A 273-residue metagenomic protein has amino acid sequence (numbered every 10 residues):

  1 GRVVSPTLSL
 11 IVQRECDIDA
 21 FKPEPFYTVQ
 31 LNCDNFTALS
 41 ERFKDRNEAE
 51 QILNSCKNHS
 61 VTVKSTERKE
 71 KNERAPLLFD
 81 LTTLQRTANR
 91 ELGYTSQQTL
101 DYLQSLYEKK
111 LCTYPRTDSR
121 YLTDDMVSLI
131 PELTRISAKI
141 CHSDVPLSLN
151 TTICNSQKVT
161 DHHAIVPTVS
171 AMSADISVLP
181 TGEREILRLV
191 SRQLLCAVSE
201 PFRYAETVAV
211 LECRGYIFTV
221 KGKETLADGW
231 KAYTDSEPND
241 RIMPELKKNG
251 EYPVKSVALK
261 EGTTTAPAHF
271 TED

Functional and structural regions predicted by a protein language model:
G1-E70, V159-D228: Phosphate-backbone binding and catalysis cores of DNA-processing enzymes
E50-R188, L194, V198, E237-D273: Structured DNA-binding interfaces in DNA transaction proteins
Y216-R241, L246-K248: Polybasic, glycine- and aromatic-enriched phosphate-binding surface used to engage nucleic acids
